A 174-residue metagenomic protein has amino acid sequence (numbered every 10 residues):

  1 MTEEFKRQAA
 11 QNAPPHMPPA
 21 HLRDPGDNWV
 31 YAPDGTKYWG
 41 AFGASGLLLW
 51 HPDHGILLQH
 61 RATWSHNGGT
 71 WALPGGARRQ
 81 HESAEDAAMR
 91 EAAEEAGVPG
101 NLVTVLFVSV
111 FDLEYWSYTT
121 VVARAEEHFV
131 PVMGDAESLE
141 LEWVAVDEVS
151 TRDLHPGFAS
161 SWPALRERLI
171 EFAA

Functional and structural regions predicted by a protein language model:
T2-G46: Acidic, metal-coordinating catalytic segment for phosphate/diphosphate chemistry, firing primarily on the Nudix
N28-V30, W64, W71, W116 (+2 more regions): Tryptophan-centered motif/residue detector
W39-F42, H51, S65-H66, L113-W116 (+1 more regions): A generic fold-level signal
G43-S45, H54, T119, L139: Change "...and in nucleic-acid phosphodiester-cleaving endonucleases..." to "...and in nucleic-acid processing enzymes
L48, A62, D147: Anionic group-transfer/hydrolysis microenvironments
L49-P52, A123-A125: Active-site beta-strand termini and strand-to-loop segments that position acidic
H51-E94: Conserved Nudix-box catalytic region and its N-terminal flanking loop in Nudix hydrolases and closely related
G76-L165, I170-A174: Unchanged
